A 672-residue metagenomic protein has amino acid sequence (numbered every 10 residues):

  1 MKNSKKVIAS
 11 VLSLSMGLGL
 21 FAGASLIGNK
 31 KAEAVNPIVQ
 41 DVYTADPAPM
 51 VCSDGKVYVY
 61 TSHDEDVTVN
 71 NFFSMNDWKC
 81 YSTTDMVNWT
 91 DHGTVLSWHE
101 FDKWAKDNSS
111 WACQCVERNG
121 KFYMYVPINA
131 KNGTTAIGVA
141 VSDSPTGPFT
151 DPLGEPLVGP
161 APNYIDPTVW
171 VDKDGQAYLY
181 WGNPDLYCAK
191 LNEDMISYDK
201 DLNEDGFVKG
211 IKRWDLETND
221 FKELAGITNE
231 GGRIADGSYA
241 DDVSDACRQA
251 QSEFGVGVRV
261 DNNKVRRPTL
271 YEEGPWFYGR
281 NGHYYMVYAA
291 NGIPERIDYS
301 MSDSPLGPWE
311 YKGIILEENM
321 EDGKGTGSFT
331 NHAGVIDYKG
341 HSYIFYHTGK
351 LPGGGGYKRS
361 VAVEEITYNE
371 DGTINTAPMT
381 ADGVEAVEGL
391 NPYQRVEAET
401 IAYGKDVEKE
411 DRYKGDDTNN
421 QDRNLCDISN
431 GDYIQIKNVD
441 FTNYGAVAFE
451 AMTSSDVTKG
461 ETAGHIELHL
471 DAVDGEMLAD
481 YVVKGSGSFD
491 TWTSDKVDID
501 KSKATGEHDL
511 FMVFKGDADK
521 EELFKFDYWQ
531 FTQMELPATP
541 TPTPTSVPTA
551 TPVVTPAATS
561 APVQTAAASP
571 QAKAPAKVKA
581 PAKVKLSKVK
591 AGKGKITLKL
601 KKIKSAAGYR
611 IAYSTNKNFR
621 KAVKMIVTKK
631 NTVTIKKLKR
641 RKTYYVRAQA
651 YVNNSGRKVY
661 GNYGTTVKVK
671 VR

Functional and structural regions predicted by a protein language model:
L20-V35: Sec-dependent signal peptide cleavage junction
A32-D480, K484-A538, P570: Carbohydrate-active catalytic/glycan-binding domains of CAZyme proteins, especially the secreted or lumenal ectodomains
I499-K503, K602, I635-K639: Short, flexible loop/turn segments at beta-strand junctions in immunoglobulin-like and fibronectin type III
D517-K520, V652-K658: Short, solvent-exposed loop/turn segments at the edges of extracellular beta-sandwich modules
P537-K579: Ser/Thr/Gly/Pro-rich low-complexity, disordered linker/stalk segments of secreted and cell-surface proteins
P570-S605, K658-R672: Pro/Thr/Ser/Gly-rich low-complexity, intrinsically disordered linker/stalk tracts
A606-M625: Extracellular low-complexity, O-glycosylation-prone stalks/linkers
L638-G656: Beta-strand-rich modules
